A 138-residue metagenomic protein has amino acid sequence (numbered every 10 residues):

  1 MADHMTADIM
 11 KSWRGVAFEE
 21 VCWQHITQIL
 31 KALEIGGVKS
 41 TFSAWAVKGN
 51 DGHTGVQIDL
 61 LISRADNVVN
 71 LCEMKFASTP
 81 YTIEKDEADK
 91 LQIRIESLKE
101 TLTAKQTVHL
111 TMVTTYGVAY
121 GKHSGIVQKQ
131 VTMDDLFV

Functional and structural regions predicted by a protein language model:
M1-V138: A cross-kingdom feature that marks ATP-driven nucleic-acid transaction machinery
